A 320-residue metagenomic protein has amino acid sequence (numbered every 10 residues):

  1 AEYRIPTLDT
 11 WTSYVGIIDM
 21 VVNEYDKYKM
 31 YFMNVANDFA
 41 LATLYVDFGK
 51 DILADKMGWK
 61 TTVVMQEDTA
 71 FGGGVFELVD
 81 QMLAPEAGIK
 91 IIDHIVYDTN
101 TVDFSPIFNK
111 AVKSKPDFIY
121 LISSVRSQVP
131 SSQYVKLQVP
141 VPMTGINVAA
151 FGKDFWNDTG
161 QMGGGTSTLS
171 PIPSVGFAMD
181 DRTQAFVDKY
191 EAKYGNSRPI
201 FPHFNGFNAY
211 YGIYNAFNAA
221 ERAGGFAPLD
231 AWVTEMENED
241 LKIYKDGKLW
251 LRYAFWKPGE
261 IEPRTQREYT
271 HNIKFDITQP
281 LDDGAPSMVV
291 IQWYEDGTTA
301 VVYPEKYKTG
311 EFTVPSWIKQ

Functional and structural regions predicted by a protein language model:
A1-D93, P142-T168, V175: Extracytoplasmic ligand/sensor domains, especially the bilobed periplasmic-binding protein
A1-E2, V79, N109, P116-L137 (+1 more regions): Hydrophobic alpha-helical
Y14, V35-F39, Y134-Y211, E221-R222 (+2 more regions): Extracellular/periplasmic periplasmic-binding protein-like sensory domains
Y14-I18, D51-I52, E86, A185-K193 (+4 more regions): Soluble receptor-associated domains flanking membrane spans
K27-Y31, K60-M65, V112, S167-I172 (+3 more regions): Flexible glycine/proline-enriched surface loops and loop-helix/loop-strand junctions
L41-V46, Y97-A111: Structural motif
G49, T62, V79, I119 (+5 more regions): Residue-level signal for nonpolar/aromatic packing positions in well-ordered secondary structure
K193-H203, F217-V302: Segments of small-molecule ligand-sensing domains
